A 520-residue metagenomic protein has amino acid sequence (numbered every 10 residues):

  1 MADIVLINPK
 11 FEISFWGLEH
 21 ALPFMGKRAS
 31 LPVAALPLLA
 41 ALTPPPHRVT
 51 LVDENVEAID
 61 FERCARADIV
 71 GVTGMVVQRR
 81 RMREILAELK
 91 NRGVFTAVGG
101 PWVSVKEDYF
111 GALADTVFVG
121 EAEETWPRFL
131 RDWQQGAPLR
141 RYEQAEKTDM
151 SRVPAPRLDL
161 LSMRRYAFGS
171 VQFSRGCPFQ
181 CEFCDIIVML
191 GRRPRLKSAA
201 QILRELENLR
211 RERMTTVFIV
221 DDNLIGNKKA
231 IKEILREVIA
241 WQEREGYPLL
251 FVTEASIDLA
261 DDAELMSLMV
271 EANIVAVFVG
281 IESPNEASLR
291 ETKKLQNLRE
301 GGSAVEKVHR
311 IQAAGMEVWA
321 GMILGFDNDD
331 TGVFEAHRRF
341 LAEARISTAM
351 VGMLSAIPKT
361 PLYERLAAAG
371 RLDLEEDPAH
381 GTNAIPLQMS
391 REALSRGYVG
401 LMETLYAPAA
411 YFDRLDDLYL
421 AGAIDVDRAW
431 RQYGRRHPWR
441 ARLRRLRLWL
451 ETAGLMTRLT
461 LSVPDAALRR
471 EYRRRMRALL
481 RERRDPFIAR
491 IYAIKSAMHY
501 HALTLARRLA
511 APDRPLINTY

Functional and structural regions predicted by a protein language model:
A2-L6, R48-L51, W133, A379-Y520: Radical SAM enzyme core and accessory elements
A2-R213: Acidic, low-complexity intrinsically disordered segments
L6, V72, V119, I219-D221 (+2 more regions): Conserved beta-strand positions
F11-G17, K106-D108, F179, K228-K229 (+4 more regions): Flexible glycine/acidic-rich beta-alpha junction loops that bind and position SAM and/or redox cofactors in anaerobic
L38-L42, R310, G400: Amphipathic alpha-helical segments that form well-ordered structural scaffolds and often line/cohere around active
Y109-R128, L268-A276, R338-V351: Structural recognition of alpha->loop->beta junctions
L139-Y142, L250, W319, S347-G352 (+1 more regions): Acidic/polar loop patches that form or flank catalytic/metal-binding clefts of enzymes that bind anionic ligands
P154-W319, L324-F326, D330-R339, A367: Radical SAM [4Fe-4S] cluster-binding motif and immediate context
